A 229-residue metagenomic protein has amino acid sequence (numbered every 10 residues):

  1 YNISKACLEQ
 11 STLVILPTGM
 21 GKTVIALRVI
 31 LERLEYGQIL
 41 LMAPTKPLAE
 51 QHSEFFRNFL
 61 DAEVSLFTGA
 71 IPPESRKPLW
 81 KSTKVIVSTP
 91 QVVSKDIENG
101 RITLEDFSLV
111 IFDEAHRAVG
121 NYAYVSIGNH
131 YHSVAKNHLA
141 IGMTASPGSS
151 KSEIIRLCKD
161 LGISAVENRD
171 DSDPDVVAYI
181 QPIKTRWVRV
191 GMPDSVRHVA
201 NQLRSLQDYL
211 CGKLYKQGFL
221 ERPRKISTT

Functional and structural regions predicted by a protein language model:
Y1-I15: Conserved pre-motif I regulatory segment
T18, T23-R28, Y36-F56, S94 (+1 more regions): Conserved Walker A/P-loop ATP-binding site and its immediately adjacent core in helicase/helicase-like ATPase domains
K22-L31, Y122-I127: Motif I (Walker A/P-loop) of helicase-class P-loop NTPases
K46-L48, I71-P72, V92-S94, H116-R117 (+3 more regions): Conserved nucleotide-binding/hydrolysis micro-motifs of P-loop NTPases
L48-A70, C158-G162: Conserved helix-turn-beta segment of the N-terminal RecA-like "Helicase ATP-binding" lobe in SF1/SF2 helicases
P73-V87: Conserved motor-coupling elements within RecA-like helicase/translocase cores
P90-I154: SF2 helicase catalytic motif II
A123, I127, I154, V166-V177 (+1 more regions): Helicase motor interdomain insertion/brace
